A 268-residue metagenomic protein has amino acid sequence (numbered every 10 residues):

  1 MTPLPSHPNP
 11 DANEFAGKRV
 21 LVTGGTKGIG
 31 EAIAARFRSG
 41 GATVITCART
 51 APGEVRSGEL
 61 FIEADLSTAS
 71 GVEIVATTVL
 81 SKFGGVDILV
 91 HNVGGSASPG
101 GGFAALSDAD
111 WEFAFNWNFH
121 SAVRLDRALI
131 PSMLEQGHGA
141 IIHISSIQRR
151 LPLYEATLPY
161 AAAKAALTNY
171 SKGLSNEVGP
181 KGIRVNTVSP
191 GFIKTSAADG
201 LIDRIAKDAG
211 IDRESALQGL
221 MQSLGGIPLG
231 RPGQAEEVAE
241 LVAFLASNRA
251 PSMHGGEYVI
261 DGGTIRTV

Functional and structural regions predicted by a protein language model:
T2-D11, G100, R231, V242-A243 (+2 more regions): Short C-terminal tail/terminal secondary-structure segment of NAD(P)H-dependent dehydrogenase/reductase domains
R19, T26-K27: Conserved glycine-rich cofactor-binding loop
P99-F103, S107-F115, I141, S223: Substrate-binding pocket helix/loop in short-chain dehydrogenase/reductase
P131, N176-E177, P251: Alpha-helical segment proximal to the catalytic Tyr-Lys
I142-A166, S171-P180, F192-I193: Catalytic loop of short-chain dehydrogenase/reductase
G179, R184, M253-G255: Short, small/polar-rich loop/turn modules that mediate ligand/substrate recognition or access, typified
S215, G226-V238: A conserved structural motif in NAD(P)-dependent oxidoreductases
